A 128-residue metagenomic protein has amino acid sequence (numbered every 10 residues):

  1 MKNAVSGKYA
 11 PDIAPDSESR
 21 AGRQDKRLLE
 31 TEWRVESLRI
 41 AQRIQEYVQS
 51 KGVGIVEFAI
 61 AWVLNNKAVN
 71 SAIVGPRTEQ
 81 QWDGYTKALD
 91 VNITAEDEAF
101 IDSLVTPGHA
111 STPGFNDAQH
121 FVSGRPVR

Functional and structural regions predicted by a protein language model:
M1-S19, G54: Aromatic-lined glycan-binding groove of carbohydrate-active enzymes
A4, Q81-G84: Phosphate- and divalent-cation-binding pockets in alpha/beta enzyme and binding domains that engage nucleotide-derived
E18-E46, S50, K67-V69, D83-R128: Terminal-tail/helix-coil boundary detector
F58: Glycine/threonine-rich phosphate-binding loop and adjacent beta-strand/alpha-helix elements that clamp
A61-W62: Hydrophobic, secondary-structure "cap" segments at the distal end of domains
A72-V74: Hydrophobic faces of well-ordered beta-strands that scaffold small-molecule active sites in alpha/beta enzyme cores
